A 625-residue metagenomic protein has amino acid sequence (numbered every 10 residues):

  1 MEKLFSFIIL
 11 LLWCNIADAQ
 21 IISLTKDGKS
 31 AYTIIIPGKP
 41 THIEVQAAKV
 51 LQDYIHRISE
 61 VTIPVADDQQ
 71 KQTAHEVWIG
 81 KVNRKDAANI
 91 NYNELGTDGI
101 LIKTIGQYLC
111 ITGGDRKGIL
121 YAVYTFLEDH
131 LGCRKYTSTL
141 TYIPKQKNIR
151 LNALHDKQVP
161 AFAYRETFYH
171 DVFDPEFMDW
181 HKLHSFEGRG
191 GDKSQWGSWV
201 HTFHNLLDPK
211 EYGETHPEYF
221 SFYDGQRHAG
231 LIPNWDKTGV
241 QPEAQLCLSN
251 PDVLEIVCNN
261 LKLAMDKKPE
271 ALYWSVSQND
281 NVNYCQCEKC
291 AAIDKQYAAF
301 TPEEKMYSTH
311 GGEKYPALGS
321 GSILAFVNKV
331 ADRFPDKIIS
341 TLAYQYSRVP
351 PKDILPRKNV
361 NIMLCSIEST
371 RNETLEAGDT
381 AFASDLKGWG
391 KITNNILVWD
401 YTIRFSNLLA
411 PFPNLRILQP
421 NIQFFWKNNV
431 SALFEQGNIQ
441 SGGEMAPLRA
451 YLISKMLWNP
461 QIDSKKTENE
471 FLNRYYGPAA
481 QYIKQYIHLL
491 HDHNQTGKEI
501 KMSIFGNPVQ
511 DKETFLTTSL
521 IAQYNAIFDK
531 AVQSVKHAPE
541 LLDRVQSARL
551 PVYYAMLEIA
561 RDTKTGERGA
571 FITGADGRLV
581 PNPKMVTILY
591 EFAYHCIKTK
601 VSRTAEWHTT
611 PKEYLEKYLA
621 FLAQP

Functional and structural regions predicted by a protein language model:
L4-W13: Sec-dependent N-terminal signal peptides
L10, A17-L101, Q146-H155: Acidic, contiguous N-terminal accessory segments
S30-A31, V61, Q72-H75, Q107 (+5 more regions): Loop/turn elements at helix/coil->beta-strand transitions in domains of secreted/extracellular proteins
H42-I43, K85-D86, G118, P175-E176 (+5 more regions): Flexible loop/turn segments at secondary-structure boundaries
A47-V50, Y54-H56, Y92-L324, A331-P335 (+3 more regions): Feature activates predominantly on carbohydrate-active enzymes
D252-E255, L263, L364, T370-R371 (+2 more regions): Structured mid-domain segments that build the active-site/substrate or prosthetic-cofactor binding neighborhood
I354-E376: Aromatic- and acid-rich polysaccharide-binding/catalytic face of secreted or lumenal carbohydrate-active enzymes
M456-P625: Catalytic domains of carbohydrate-active enzymes that cleave complex glycans
